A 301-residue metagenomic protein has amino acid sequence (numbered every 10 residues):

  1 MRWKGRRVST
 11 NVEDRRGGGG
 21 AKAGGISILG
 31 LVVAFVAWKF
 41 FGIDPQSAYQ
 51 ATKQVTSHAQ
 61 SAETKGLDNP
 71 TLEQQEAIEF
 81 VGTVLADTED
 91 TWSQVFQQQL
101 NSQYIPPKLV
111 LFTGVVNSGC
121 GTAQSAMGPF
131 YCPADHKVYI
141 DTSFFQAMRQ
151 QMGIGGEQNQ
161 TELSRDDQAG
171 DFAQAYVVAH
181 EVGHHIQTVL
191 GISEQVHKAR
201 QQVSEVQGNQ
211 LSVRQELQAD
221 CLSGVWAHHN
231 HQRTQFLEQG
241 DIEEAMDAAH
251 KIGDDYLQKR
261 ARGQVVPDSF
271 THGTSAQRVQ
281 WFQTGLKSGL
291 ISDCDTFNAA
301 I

Functional and structural regions predicted by a protein language model:
R6-A23, I28-S269, Q280, S292-I301: A Zn2+-metalloprotease active-site environment signal
Q283-T284: Short, exposed beta-strand-loop hairpins at the edges of beta-sheets in extracellular/periplasmic proteins
